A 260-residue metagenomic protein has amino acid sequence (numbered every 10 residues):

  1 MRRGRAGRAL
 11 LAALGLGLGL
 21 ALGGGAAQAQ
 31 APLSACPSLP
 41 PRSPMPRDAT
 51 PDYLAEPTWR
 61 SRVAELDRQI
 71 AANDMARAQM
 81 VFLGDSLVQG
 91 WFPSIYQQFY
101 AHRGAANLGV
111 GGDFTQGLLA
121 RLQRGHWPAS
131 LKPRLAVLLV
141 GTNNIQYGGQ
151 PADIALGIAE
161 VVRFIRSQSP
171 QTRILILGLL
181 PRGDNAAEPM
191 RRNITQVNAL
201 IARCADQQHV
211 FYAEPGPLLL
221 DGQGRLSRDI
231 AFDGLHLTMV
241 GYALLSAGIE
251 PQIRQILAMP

Functional and structural regions predicted by a protein language model:
M1-F82, V88-S94, Q98, Q255-P260: N-terminal secretory targeting modules
R47-E56, N107-G117, Q146, G234: Acidic/histidine-rich helix-loop elements that form or flank divalent-metal/phosphate-binding sites at the catalytic
A55-T58, M75-A78, Q116-A152, L237-P260: N-terminal/domain-start segments enriched in small and hydrophobic, helix-friendly residues, covering either
N73-R77, Q98-Y100, P128-K132, S167-S169 (+1 more regions): Extracellular/periplasmic catalytic domains that process cell-envelope and extracellular macromolecules
Q79-F82, G104-G109, L135-V140, N144 (+3 more regions): Structural recognition of the beta-strand scaffold that forms the well-ordered cores of secreted hydrolase catalytic
F82, D113, G117, G149 (+6 more regions): Extracytoplasmic/secreted proteins, especially bacterial periplasmic and envelope-associated proteins
Q89-A101, Q116-A159, F164, L175 (+1 more regions): Oxyanion-hole/transition-state-stabilizing segment in secreted/luminal serine hydrolases and related acyltransferases
P181-P260: Catalytic His-Asp segment of secreted/periplasmic serine-dependent ester chemistry enzymes
